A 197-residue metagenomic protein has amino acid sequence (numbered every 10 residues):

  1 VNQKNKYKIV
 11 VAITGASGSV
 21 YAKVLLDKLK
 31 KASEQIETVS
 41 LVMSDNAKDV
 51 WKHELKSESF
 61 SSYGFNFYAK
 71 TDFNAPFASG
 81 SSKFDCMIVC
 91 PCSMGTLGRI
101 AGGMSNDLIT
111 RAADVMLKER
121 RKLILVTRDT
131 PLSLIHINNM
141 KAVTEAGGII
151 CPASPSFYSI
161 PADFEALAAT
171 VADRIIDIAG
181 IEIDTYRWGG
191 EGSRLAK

Functional and structural regions predicted by a protein language model:
N2-I124, T130-K197: A cross-family phosphate/adenosyl-ligand binding-site feature
